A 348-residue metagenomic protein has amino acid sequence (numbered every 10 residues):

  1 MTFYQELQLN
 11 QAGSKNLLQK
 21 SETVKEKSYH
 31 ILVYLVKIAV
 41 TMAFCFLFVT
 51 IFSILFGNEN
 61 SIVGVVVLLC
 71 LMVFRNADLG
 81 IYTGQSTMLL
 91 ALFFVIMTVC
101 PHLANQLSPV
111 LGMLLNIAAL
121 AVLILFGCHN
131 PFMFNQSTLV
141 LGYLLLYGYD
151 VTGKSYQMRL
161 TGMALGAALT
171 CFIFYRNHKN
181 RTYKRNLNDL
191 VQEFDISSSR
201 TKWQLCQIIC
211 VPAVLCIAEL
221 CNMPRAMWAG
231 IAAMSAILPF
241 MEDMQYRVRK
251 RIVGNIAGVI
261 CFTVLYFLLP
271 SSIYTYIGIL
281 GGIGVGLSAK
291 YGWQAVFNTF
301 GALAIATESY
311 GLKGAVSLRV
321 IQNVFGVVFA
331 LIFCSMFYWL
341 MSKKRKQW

Functional and structural regions predicted by a protein language model:
M1-S137, L141-F297, I305-W348: Alpha-helical transmembrane segments and their membrane-interface boundaries that form or gate the permeation pathway
